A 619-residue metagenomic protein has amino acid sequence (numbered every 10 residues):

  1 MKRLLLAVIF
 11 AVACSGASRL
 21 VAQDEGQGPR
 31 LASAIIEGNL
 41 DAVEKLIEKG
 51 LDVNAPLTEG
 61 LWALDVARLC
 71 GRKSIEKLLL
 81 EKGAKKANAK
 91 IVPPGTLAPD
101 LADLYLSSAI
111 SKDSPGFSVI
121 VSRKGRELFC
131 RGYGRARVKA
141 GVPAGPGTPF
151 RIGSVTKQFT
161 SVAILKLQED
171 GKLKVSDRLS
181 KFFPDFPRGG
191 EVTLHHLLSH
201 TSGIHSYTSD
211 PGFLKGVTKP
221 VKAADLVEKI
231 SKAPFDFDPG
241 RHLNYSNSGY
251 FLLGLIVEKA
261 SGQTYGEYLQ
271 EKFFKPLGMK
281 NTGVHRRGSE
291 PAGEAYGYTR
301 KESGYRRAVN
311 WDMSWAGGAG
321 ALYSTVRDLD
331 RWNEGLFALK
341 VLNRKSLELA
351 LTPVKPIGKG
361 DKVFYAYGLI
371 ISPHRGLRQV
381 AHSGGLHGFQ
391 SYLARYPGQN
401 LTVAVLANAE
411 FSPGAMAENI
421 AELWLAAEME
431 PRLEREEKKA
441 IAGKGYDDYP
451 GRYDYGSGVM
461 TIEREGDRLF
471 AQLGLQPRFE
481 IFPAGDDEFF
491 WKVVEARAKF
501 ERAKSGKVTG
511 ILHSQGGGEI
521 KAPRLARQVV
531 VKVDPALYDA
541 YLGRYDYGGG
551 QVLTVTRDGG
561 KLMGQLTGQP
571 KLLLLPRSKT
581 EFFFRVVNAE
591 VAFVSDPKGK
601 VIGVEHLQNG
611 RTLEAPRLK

Functional and structural regions predicted by a protein language model:
A7-G16: Bacterial N-terminal signal peptides
S18-A22: Sec/Tat signal peptide C-region and signal peptidase I cleavage site
D24-S33, I47, P56-V66: Ankyrin-repeat boundary/"N-cap" motif
S33-N39, V66-R72: Ankyrin repeat A-helix N-terminal signature
N39-I47, R72-E81: Ankyrin repeat structural motif
I91-C130, E258-Q263, E267-E271, K275 (+1 more regions): Catalytic loop of the DD-peptidase/beta-lactamase superfamily, centered on the K-T-G motif and neighboring
R126, R135-N247, G254, S261-Q263 (+1 more regions): Active-site-proximal loop and beta-strand segments within enzyme catalytic domains
